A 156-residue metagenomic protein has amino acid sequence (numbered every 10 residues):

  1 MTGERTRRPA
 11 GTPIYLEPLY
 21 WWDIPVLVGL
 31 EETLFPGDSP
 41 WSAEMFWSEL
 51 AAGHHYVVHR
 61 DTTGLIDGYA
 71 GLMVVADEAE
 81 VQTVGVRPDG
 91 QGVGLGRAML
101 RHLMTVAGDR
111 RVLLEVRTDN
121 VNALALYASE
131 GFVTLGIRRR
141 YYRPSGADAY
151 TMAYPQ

Functional and structural regions predicted by a protein language model:
G3-R5, P9, I14-Q91, R97-V106 (+1 more regions): Acetyl-CoA-dependent GNAT
R5, G11, Y20, L113 (+3 more regions): C-terminal "cap" of GNAT-fold acetyltransferases
V26, A125-L126: Well-formed, non-transmembrane alpha-helical positions, independent of function
A76-E78, R111, A149: A generic structural signal for beta-strand entry/edge sites
T83-G85, D89-G90, G94, N120 (+2 more regions): Conserved functional loop/turn residues at catalytic and ligand-binding sites
A98-V112, L126-G131: Conserved acyl-CoA
T134-G136: A secondary-structure capping/hinge motif
